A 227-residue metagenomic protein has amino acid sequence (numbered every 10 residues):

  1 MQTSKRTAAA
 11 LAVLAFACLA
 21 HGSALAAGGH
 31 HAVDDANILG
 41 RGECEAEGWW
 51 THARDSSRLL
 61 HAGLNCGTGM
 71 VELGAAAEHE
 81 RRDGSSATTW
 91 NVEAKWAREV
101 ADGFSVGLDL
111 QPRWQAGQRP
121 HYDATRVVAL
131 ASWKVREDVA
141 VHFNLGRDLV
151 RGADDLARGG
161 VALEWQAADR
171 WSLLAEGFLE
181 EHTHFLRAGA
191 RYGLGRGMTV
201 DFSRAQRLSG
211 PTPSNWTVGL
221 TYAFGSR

Functional and structural regions predicted by a protein language model:
M1-H31, R227: Cleavable N-terminal export/targeting peptides
L25-R227: Transmembrane beta-barrel domains of Gram-negative outer membranes and organellar outer membranes
